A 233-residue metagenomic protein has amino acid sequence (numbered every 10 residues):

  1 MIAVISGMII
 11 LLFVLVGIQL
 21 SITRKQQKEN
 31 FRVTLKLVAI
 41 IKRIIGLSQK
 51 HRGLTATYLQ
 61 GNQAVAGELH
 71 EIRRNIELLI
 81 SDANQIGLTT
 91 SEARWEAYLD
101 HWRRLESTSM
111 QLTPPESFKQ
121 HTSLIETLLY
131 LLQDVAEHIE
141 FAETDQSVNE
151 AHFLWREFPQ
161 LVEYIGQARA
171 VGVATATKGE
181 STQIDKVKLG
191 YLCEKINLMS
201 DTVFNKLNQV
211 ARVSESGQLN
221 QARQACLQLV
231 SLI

Functional and structural regions predicted by a protein language model:
M1-I233: Hydrophobic alpha-helical segments
